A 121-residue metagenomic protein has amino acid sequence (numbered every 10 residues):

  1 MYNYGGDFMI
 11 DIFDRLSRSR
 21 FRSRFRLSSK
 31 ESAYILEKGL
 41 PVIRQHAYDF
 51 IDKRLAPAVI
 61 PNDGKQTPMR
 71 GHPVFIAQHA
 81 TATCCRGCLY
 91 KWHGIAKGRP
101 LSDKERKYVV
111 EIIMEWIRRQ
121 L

Functional and structural regions predicted by a protein language model:
M1-N3: Short, intrinsically disordered or compositionally biased N-terminal tails of bacterial proteins
G6-I51: Core of compact, soluble alpha-helical bundle domains
Q45-K53, G87-K91, E115: Short, hydrophobic/amphipathic alpha-helical patches that form generic packing surfaces within helical domains
P61-T81: Immediate flanking context of iron-sulfur cluster ligation sites
G87-I113: Iron-sulfur (Fe-S) cluster-binding segments and ferredoxin-like electron-carrier domains, especially [2Fe-2S]
E115-L121: Short terminal or interdomain "cap/linker" segment that borders an active site or interface and mediates
